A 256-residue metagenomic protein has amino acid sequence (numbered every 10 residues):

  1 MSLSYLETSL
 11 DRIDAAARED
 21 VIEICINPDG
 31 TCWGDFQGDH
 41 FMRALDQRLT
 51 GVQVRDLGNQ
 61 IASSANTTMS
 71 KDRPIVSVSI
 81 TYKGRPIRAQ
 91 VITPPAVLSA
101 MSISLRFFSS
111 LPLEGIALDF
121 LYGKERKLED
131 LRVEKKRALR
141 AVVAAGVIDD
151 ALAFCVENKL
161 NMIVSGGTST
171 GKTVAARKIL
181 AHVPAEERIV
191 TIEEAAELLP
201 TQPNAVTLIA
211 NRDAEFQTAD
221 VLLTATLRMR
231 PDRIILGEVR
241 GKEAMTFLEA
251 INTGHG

Functional and structural regions predicted by a protein language model:
M1-R85: N-terminal accessory targeting/assembly segments
E19-D20, R85, E157-K159, R230: Short, well-ordered loop/turn elements at secondary-structure boundaries
E23-C25, W33, S77-S79, R88-I92 (+5 more regions): Structured core elements
G30, Y82, P95-L98, S109-L111 (+3 more regions): Conserved nucleotide-binding/hydrolysis micro-motifs of P-loop NTPases
M42-R48, N59, S63-E157: P-loop NTP-binding catalytic core
A141, D149, A153, K159-G167 (+1 more regions): Switch/coupling sub-region of P-loop NTPases
K172: Conserved lysine of the Walker
